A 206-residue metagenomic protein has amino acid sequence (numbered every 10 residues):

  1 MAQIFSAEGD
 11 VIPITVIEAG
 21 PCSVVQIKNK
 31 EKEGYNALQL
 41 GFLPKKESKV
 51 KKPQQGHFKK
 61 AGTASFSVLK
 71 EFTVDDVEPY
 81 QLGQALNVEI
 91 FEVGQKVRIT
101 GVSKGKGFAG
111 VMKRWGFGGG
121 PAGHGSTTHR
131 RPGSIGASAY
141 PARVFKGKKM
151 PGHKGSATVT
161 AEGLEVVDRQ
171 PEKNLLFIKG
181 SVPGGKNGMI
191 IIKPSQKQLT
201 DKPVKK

Functional and structural regions predicted by a protein language model:
M1-K206: Extended basic (Lys/Arg/His-rich) segments that typically form rRNA-contacting surfaces in ribosomal proteins
